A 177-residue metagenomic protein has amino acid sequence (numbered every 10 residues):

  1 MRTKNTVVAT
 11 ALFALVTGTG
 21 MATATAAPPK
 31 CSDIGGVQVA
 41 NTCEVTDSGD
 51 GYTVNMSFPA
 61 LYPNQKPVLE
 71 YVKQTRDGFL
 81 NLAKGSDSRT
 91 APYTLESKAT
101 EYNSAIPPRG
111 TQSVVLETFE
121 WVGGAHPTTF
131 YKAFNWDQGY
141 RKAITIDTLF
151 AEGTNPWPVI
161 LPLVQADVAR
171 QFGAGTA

Functional and structural regions predicted by a protein language model:
R2-A9, G18-A177: Compositionally biased intrinsically disordered regions enriched in Thr/Gly
